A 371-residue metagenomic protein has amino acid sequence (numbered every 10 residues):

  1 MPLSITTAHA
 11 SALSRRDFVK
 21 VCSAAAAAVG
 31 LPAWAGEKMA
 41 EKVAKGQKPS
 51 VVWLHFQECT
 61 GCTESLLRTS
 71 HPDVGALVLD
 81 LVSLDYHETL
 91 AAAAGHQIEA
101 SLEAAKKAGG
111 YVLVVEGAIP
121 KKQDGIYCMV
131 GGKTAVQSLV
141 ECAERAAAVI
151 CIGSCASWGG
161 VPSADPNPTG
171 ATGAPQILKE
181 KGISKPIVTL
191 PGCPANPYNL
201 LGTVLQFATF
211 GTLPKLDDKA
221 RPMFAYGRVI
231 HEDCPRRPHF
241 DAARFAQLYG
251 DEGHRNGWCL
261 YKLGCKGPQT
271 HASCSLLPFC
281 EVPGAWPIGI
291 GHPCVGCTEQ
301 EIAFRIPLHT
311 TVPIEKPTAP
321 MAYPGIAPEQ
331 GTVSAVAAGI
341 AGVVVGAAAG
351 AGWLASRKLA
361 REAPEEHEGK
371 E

Functional and structural regions predicted by a protein language model:
M1-L13, K370: N-terminal secretory signal peptides
D17-A40: N-terminal export signals
V43-K48, F56, T63, V74-G192 (+1 more regions): Metabolite-binding pocket within alpha/beta catalytic cores that recognizes anionic/polar moieties
Y198, L205-F279: A conserved mid-domain beta-alpha-beta active-site/ligand-binding segment of alpha/beta enzyme cores
E252-G253, P278-P287, L308-T318: Short cysteine/histidine-rich metal-coordination sites, predominantly Zn2+-binding motifs
I326-I340: Juxtamembrane/start-of-transmembrane alpha-helix segments at the extracytoplasmic/lumenal side of membrane anchors
V344-R357: Alpha-helical transmembrane segments
E362-E371: Cytoplasmic C-terminal tails of single-pass
